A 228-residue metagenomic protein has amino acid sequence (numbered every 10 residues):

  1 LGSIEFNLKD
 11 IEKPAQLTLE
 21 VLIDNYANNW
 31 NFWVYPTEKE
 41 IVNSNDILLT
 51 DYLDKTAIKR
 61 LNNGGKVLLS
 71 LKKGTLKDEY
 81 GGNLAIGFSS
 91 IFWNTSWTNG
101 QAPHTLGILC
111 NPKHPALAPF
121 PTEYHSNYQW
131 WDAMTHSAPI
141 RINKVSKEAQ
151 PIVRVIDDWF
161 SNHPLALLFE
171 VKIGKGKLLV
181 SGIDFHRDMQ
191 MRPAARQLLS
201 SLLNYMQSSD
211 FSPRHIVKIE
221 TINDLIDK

Functional and structural regions predicted by a protein language model:
L1-P14: Intrinsically disordered, low-complexity Pro/Gly/Ser/Thr-rich segments with frequent PxxP/GP/PP motifs and embedded
E12-N25: Short, aromatic- and glycine-rich surface loops/edge beta-strands on solvent-exposed regions
P14, L76-K77, N94-P193, F211-K228: Catalytic beta-strand/loop cores that center a nucleophilic Ser/Cys/Thr and support acyl-enzyme chemistry
Y26, L53, H163-L165: Residues that act as N-cap/strand-start positions at coil-to-secondary-structure junctions
Y26-E38: Edge beta-strands of extracellular beta-sandwich domains
E38-V42, Q207-H215: Short, charged low-complexity linker/loop segments at the C-terminal edge of domains
S44-N94, K172-K177, S181, L202: Short alpha-beta junction capping motif
A194-Q207: Short amphipathic C-terminal alpha-helix that caps PH/PH-like domains
